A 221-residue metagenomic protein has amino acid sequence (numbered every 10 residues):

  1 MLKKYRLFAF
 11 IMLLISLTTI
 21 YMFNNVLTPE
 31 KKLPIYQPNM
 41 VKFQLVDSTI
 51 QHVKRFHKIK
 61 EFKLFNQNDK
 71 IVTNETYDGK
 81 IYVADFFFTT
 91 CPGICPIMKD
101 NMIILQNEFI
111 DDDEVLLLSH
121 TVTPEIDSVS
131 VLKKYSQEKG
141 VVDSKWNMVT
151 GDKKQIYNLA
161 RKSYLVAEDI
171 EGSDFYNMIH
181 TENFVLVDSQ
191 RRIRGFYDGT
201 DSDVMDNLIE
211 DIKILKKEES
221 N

Functional and structural regions predicted by a protein language model:
M1-I59: N-terminal targeting signals for export/organelle localization
H57-I59, K80-I81, I179-T181: Short, small/polar residue-rich loop motifs at catalytic or cofactor-binding pockets
K63-L64, L186: Hydrophobic beta-strand positions
V72-M102, L117-H120: Short active-site neighborhood of thiol/selenol oxidoreductases, capturing the structured segment around
K99-L159: Structural microenvironment flanking redox-active thiols in thiol-disulfide oxidoreductases
K145-W146, Y157, R161-D169, M178-V185: Structural micro-motif
G172-N221: Thiol-/selenol-based redox modules, centered on thioredoxin-like and closely related oxidoreductase domains
